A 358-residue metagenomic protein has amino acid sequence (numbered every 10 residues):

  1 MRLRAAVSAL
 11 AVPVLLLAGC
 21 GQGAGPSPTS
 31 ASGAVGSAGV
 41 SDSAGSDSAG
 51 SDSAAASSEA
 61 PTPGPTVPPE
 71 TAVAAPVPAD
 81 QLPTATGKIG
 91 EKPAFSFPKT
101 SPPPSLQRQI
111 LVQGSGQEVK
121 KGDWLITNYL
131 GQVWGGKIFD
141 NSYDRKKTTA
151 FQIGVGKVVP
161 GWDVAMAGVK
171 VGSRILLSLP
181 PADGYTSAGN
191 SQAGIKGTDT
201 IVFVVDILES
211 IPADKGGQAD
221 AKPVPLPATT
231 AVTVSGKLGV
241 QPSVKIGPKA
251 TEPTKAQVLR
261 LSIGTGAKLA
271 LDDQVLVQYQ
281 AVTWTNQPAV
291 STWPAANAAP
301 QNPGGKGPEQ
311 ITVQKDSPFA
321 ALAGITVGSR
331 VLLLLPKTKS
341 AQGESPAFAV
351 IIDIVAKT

Functional and structural regions predicted by a protein language model:
R2-T358: Cross-family detector of peptidyl-prolyl cis-trans isomerase
